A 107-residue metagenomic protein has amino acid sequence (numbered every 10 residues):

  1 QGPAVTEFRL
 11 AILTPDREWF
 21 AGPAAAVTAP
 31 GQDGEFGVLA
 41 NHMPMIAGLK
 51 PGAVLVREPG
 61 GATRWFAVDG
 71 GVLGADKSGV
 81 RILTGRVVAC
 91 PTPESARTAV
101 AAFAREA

Functional and structural regions predicted by a protein language model:
Q1-V5: Short, Lys/Arg-enriched N-terminal segments with co-localized hydrophobic residues within the first ~10-30 amino acids
R9-R105: Compact, glycine-rich, soluble single-domain proteins
